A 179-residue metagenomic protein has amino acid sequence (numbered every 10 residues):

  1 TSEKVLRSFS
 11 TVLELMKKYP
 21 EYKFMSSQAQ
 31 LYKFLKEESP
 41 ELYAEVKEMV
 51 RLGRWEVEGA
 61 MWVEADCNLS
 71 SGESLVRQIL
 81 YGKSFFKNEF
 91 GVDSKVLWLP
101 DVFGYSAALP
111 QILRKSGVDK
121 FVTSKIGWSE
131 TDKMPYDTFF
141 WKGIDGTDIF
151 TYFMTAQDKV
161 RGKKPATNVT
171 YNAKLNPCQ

Functional and structural regions predicted by a protein language model:
T1-Q179: Catalytic-domain carbohydrate-binding cleft regions of carbohydrate-active enzymes
